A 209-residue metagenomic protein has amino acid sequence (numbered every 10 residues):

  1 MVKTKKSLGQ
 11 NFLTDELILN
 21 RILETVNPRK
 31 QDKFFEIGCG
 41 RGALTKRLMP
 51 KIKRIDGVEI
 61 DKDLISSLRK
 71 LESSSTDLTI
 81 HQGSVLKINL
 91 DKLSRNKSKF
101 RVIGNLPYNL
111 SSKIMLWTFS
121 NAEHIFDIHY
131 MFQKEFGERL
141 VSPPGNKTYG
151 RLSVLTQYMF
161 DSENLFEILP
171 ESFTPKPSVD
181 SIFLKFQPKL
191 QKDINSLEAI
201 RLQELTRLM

Functional and structural regions predicted by a protein language model:
M1-L208: Catalytic cores of RNA-modifying enzymes
